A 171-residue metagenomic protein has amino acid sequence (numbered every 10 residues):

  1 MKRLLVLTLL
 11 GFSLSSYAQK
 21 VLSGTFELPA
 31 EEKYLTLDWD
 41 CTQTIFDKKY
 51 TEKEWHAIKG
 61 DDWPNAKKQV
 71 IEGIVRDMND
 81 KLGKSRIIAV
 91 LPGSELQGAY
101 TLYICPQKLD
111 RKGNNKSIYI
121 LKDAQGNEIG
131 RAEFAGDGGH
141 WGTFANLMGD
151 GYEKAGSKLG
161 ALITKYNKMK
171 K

Functional and structural regions predicted by a protein language model:
M1-G24: Bacterial Sec-dependent N-terminal signal peptides
V6-L10, E27, S94, L109: Generic marker of residues within folded, mature protein domains
A18-G73, K165-K171: A structural "domain/chain start" motif
Q19-L28, N127-K171: C-terminal/domain-edge helix-coil "capping" segments
W39-C41, N79, C105-D110: Generic secondary-structure microfeatures
N65-G93: Mid-chain, structured segments of secreted extracytoplasmic proteins
S85-G142, N146: Surface-exposed short loop/turn segments
